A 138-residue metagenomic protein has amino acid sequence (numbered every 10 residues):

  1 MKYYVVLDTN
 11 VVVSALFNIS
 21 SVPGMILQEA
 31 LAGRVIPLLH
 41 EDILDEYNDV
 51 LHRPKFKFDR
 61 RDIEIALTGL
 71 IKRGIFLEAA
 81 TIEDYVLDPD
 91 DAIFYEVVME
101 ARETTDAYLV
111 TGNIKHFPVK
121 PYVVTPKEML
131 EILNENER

Functional and structural regions predicted by a protein language model:
K2-Y4: Extreme N-terminal starter segment of soluble prokaryotic enzymes
V6-L7, F17, V22-H52: PIN/NYN-family metal-dependent endoribonuclease catalytic core
E41-L44, D62-V86: Acidic catalytic patch
F56-K57: Membrane interface segments of multi-pass transport proteins and intramembrane proteases
D84-D90, I114-K115: Acidic, metal-coordinating catalytic cores used for nucleic-acid/nucleotide bond scission and strand-transfer chemistry
D88-V110: Acidic, metal-associated active-site segment
E103-R138: Acidic, PIN/NYN-like endoribonuclease modules and their adjacent C-terminal/linker elements
